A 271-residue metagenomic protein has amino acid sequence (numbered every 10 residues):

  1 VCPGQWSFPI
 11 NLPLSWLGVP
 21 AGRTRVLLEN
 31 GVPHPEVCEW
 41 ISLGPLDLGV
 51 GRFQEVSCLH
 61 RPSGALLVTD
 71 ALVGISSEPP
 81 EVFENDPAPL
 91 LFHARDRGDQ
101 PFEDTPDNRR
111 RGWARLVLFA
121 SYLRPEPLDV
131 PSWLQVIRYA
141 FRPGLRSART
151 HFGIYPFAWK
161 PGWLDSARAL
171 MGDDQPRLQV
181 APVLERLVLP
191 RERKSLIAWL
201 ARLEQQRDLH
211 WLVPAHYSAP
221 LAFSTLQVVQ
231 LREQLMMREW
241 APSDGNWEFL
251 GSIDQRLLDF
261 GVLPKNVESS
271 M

Functional and structural regions predicted by a protein language model:
V1-C2, V213: Short, hydrophobic beta-strand segments that form beta-sheet elements in well-ordered domains
C2, L67-V68: Hydrophobic residues in well-ordered beta-strands that form the structural core
C2-V56, S195: Metallo-beta-lactamase
Q5-W6, L72-G74, S218-A219: Catalytic metal-binding/acid-base residues of hydrolase active sites
C58, D70, H216: Divalent metal-coordination and catalytic microenvironments
H60-P62: Short acidic-glycine loop/turn motifs at beta-strand connectors
A65-L67, V213: Residue-level marker for buried hydrophobic side chains located in beta-strands that build the well-ordered beta-sheet
S76, P80-M271: Cap/insert and terminal regions of metallo-dependent hydrolase folds
